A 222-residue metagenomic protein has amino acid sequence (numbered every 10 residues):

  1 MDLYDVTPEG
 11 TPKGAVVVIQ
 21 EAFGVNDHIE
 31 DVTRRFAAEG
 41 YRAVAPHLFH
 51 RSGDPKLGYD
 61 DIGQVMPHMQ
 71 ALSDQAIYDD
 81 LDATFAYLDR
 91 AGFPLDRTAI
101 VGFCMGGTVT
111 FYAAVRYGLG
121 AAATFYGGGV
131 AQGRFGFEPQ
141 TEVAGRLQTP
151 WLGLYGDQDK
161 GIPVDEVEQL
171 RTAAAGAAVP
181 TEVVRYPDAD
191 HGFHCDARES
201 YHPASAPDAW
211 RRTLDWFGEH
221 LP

Functional and structural regions predicted by a protein language model:
M1-P222: N-terminal cap/leader regions of alpha/beta-hydrolase-fold enzymes, predominantly small-molecule hydrolases
